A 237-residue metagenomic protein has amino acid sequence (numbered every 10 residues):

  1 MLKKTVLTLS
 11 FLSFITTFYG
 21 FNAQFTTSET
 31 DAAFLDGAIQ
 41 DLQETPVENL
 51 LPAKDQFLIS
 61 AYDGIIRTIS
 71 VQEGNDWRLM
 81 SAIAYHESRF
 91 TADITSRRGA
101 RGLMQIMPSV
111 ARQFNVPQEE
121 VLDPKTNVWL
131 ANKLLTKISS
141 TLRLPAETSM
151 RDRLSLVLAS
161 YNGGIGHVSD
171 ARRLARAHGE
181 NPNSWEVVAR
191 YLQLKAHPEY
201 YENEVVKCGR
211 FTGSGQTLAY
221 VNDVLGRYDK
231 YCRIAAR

Functional and structural regions predicted by a protein language model:
L2-F34, E73, R112, V116-T126 (+2 more regions): Non-catalytic cell-wall polysaccharide-engagement segments
G37-A92, K125-V128, L142-T148, A236-R237: Export/targeting segments at the very N-terminus of extracytoplasmic proteins
F57, R98-R101, L122, G215: Residues at secondary-structure transition points
D63-G64, M104-Q105, S109, K133: A generic alpha-helix surface/boundary motif
L79, G102, R153-L156: Amphipathic alpha-helical recognition patches that constitute DNA-binding helices
A82, Q105, V157-S160: Soluble periplasmic/extracytoplasmic beta-strand elements of cell-envelope proteins
E87, M107-V110, I165: Short, small-residue-rich loop/turn micro-motifs
I94-Q113, A177, W185: Short, surface-exposed glycine/acidic/tryptophan-bearing loops
